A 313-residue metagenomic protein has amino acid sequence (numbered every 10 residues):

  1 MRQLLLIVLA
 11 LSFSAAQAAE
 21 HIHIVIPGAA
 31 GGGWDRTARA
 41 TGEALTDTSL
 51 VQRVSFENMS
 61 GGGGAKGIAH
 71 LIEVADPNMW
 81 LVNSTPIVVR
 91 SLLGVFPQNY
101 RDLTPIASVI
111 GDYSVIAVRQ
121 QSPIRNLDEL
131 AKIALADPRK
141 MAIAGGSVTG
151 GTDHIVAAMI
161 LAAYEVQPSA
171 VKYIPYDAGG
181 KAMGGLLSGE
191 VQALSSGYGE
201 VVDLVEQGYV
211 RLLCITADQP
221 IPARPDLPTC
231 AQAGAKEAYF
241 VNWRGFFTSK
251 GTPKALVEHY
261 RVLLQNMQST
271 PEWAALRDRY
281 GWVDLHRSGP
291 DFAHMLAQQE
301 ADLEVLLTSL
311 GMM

Functional and structural regions predicted by a protein language model:
L4-S14: Bacterial N-terminal signal peptides
Q17-D102, V166-A193, L204, D284-R287 (+1 more regions): N-terminal (or domain-start) structured segment
A19-H21, Y164, Q232, K254-M313: An extracytoplasmic/periplasmic, membrane-proximal ligand-sensing/linker region
H21-I22, H70-M79, S91-K181, C230 (+1 more regions): Hinge/capping helix and adjacent helix->loop/strand transition within the periplasmic-binding protein
A29-G31, T85-P86, R119-I124, G146-G151 (+4 more regions): Short coil/turn segments
G33-T37, T41, G63-G67, T85 (+13 more regions): Stable alpha-helical elements in mature extracytoplasmic
N83-V95, A158-E165, S188, Q192-L227: A ligand-binding cleft/hinge motif common to bilobed small-molecule-binding domains
E200-S269, A301: C-terminal lobe and pocket-closing loops of periplasmic/extracytoplasmic Venus-flytrap solute-binding proteins
